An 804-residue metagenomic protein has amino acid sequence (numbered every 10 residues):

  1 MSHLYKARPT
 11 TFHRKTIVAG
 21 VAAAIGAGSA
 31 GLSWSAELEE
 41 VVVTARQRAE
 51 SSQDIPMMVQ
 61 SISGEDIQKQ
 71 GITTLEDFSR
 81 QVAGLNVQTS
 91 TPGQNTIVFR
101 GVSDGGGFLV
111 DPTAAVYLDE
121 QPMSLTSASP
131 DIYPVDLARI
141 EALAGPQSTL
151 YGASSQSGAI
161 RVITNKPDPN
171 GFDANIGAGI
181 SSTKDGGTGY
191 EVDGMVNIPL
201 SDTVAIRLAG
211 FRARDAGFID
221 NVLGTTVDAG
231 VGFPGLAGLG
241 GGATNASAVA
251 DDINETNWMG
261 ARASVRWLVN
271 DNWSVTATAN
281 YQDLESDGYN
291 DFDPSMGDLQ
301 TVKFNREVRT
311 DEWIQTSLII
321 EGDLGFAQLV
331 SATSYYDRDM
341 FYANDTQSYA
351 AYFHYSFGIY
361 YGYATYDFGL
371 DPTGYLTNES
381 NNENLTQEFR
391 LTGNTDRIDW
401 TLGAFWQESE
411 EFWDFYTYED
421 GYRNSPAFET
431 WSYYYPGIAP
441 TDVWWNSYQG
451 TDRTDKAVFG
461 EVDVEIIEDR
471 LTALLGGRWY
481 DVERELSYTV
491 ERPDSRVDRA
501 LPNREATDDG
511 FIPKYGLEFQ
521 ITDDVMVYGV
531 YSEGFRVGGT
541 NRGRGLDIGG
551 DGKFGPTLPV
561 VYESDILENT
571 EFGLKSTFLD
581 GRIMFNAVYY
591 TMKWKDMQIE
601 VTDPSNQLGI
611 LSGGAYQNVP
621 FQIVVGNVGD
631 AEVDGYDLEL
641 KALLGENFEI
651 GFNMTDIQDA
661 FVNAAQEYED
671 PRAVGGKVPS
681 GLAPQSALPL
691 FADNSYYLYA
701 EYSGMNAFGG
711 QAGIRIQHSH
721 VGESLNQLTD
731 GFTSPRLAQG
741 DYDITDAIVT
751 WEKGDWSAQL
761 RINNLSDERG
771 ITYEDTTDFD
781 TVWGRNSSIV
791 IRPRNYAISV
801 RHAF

Functional and structural regions predicted by a protein language model:
A36-P169, F572: Acidic, small-polar-rich N-terminal luminal/periplasmic segments of exported/outer-membrane proteins
P112-T113, L125-T126, V135-A144, T149-F233 (+3 more regions): Outer-membrane beta-barrel translocator/receptor signature
K184-S286, E312-Q315, N381-Q387, N394-Q407 (+3 more regions): Transmembrane beta-barrel wall of Gram-negative outer-membrane proteins
R266-D271, N280, L391, F405-Q407 (+2 more regions): Structural signature of Gram-negative outer-membrane beta-barrels, strongest in the C-terminal barrel of TonB-dependent
T278-N280, W313-M340, D371-E491, E518-Q520 (+1 more regions): Face-selective signature of the C-terminal outer-membrane beta-barrel domain
Y360, T365-E388, G437-A439, W445 (+9 more regions): Outer membrane beta-barrel strand-and-loop segments of large Gram-negative receptors, especially TonB-dependent
D399-T401, A473, T591-K593, P620-L728 (+1 more regions): Gram-negative outer-membrane beta-barrel transporters
K593, S719-T729, T750-F804: C-terminal beta-signal and adjacent terminal beta-strands/loops of Gram-negative outer-membrane beta-barrel proteins
